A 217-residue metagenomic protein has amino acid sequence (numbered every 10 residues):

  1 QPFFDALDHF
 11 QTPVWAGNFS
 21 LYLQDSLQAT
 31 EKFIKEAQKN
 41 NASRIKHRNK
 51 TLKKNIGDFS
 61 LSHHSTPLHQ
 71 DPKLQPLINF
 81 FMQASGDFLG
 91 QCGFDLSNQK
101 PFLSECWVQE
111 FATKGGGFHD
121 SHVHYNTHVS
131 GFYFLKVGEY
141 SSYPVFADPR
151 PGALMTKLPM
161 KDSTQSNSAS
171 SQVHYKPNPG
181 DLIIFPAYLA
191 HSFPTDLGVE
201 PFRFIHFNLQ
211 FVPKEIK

Functional and structural regions predicted by a protein language model:
Q1-D95: Non-heme Fe(II)/2-oxoglutarate
D8, Q99, H122, V137 (+2 more regions): Sterically constrained small-residue positions within well-ordered secondary structures of folded domains
W15, S104-C106, V129-G131, R203-F207: Hydrophobic residues positioned within well-ordered beta-strands of beta-sheet architectures
S20-Y22, F134-K136, N208-V212: Solvent-exposed residues in well-ordered beta-strands and their adjoining turns, especially edge/terminal strands
F59-S60, F118, A187: A composition/secondary-structure signal for short, hydrophobic, low-basic-content segments with alpha-helix propensity
P72-E105, A112-H128, L135-E139: Active-site region of the double-stranded beta-helix
V108-L182, E215: Catalytic core of non-heme Fe(II) oxygenases with the double-stranded beta-helix
T164-K217: Catalytic core of Fe(II)/2-oxoglutarate
